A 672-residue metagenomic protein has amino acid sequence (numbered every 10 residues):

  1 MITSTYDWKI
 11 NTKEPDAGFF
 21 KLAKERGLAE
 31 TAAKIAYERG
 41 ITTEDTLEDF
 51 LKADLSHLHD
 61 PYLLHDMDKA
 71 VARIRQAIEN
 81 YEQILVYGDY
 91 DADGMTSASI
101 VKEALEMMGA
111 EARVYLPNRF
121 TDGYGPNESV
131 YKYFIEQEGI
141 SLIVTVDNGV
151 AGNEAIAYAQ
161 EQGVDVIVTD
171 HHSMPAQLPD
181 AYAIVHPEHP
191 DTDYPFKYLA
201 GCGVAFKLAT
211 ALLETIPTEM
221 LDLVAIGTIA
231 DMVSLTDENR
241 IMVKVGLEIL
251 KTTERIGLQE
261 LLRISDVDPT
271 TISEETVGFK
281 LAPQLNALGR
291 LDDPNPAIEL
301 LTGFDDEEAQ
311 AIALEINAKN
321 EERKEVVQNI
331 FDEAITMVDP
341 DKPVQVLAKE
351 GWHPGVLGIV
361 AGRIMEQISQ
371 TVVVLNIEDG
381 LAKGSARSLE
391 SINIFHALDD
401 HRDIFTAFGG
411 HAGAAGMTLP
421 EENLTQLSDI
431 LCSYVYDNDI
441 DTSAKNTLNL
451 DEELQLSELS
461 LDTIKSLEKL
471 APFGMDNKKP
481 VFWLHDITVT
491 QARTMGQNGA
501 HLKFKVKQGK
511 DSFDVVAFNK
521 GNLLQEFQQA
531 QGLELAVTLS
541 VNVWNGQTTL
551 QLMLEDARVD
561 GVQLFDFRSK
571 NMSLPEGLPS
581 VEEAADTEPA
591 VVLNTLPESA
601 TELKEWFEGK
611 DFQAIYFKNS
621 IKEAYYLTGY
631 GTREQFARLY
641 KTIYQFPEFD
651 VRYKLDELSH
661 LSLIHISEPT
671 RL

Functional and structural regions predicted by a protein language model:
I2, T12-L142, Q162, L213-Q426 (+1 more regions): Hydrophobic helix-and-loop "lid/oligomerization" segment in the mid-to-C-terminal part of catalytic domains
Y87, S141-N148, P589-L596: Acidic beta-strand-to-loop metal/phosphate-binding motif
A92, V150, H172-M174, D379 (+3 more regions): Conserved nucleotide-binding/hydrolysis micro-motifs of P-loop NTPases
I100-C202: Hydrophobic, small-residue-rich alpha-helical packing segments that form membrane-like cores
E106, R240-V327, F331, S388-N393 (+4 more regions): Acidic, two-metal ion nucleic-acid-processing modules in DNA metabolism proteins
E154-Y158, Q345, V360-R363, E602-E608: A short acidic, amphipathic alpha-helical/loop segment
D180-A230, E605, Y616-K618, G629-Q635: Short alpha-helices
